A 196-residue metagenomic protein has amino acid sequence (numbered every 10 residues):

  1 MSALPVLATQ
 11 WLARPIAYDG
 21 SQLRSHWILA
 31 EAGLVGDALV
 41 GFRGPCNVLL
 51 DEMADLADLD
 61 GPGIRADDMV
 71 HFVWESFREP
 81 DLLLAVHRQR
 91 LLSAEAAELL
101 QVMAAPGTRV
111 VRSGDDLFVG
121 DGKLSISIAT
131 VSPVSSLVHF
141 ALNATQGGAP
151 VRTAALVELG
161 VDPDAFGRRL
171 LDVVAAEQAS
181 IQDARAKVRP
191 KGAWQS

Functional and structural regions predicted by a protein language model:
A3-S196: Catalytic beta-strand/loop module used to bind and position nucleotide/cofactor moieties in cofactor-attachment
